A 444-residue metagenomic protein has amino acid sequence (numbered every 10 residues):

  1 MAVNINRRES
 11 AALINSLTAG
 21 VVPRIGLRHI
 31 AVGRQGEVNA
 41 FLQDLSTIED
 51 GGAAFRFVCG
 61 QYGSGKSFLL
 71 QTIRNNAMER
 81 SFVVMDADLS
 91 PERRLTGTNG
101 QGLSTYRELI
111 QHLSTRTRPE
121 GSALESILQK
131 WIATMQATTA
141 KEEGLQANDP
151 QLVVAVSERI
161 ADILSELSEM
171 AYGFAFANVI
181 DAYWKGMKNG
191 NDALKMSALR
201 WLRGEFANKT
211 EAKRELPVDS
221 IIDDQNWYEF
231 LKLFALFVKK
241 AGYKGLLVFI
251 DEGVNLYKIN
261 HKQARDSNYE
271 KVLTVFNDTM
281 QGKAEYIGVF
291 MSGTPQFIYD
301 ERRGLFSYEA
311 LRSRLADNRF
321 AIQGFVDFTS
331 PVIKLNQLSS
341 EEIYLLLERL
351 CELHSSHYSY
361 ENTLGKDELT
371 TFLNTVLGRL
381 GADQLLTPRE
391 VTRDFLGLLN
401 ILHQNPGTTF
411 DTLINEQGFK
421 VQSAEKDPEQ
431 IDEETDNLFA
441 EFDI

Functional and structural regions predicted by a protein language model:
M1-A54, L152-V153, T408-I444: A short, basic N-terminal segment
N4, E9, L194-K366: The catalytic "switch" region of P-loop NTPases
V22-L27, F55-R56, L89-S90, E215-D219 (+2 more regions): Glycine- and acidic
V38, L70, G102-Y106, R265-V272: Amphipathic alpha-helical segments in well-structured domains
F57, S64, F68-A241, H403-G407: P-loop NTPase nucleotide-binding core
F68, Q136-T138, L256, G418-P428: Eukaryote-specific, cytoplasm-facing alpha-helical/coiled-coil scaffolding segments in long proteins
A182-R200, I322-V326, N336-I444: C-terminal alpha-helical "lid" subdomain
